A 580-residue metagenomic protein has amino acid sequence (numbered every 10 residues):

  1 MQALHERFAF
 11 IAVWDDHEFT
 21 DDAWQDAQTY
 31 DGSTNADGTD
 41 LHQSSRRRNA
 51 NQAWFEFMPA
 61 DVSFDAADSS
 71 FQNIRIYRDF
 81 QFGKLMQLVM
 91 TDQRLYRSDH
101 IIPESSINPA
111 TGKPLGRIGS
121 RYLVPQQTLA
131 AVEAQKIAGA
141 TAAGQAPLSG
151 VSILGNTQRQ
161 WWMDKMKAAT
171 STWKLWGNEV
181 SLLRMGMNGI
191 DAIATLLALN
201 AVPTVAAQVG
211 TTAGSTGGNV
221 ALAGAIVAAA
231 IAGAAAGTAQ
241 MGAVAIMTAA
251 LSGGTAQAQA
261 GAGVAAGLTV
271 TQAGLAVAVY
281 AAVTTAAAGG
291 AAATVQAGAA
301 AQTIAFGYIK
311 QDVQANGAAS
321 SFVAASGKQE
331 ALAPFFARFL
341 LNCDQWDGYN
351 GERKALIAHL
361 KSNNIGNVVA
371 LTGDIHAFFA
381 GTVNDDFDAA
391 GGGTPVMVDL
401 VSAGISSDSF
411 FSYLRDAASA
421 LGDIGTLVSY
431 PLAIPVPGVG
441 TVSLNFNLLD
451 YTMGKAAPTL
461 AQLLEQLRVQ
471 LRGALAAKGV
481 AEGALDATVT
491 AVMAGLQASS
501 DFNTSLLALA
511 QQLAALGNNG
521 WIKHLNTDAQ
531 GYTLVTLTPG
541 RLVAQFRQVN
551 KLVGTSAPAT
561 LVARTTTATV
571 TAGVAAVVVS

Functional and structural regions predicted by a protein language model:
M1-S580: Metal-dependent phosphoester/phosphodiester hydrolase catalytic core
